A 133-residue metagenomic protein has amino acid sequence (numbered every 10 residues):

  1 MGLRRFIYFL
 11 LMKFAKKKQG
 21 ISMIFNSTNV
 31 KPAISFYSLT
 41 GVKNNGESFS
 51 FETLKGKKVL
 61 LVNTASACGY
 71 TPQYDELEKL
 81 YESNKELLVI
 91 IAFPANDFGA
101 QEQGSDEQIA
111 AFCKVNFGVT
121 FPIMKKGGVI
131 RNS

Functional and structural regions predicted by a protein language model:
M1-R4: Compositionally biased, charge-rich terminal segments
F6-M12: Zn2+-dependent metallopeptidase catalytic domains
K13-E52, S133: N-terminal "domain-start" segment that seeds a small globular fold
K43, N63-A67, F93: Amphipathic alpha-helical repeat scaffolds
K43-S48, V62, F117, I123-M124: A generic, residue-level signal for flexible/boundary positions that often mark functional hotspots
E52-T53, T64, C68-Y74: Active-site-proximal N-terminal segment of extracellular/periplasmic enzymes that hydrolyze or transfer
L54-V59: Proline/glycine-enriched tight loop/beta-turn segments at coil->beta junctions that connect or precede beta-strands
Y70-N132: Structural microenvironment flanking redox-active thiols in thiol-disulfide oxidoreductases
